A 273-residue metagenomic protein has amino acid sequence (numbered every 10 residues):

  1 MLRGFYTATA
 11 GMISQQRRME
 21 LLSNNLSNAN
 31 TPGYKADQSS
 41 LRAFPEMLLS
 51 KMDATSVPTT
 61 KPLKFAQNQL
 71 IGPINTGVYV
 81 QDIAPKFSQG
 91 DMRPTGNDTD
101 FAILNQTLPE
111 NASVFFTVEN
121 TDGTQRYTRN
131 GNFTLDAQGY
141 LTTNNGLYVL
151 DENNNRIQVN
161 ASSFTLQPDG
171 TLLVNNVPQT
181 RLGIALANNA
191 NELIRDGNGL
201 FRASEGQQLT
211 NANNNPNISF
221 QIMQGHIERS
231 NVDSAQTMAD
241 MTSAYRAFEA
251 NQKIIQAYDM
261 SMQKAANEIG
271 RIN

Functional and structural regions predicted by a protein language model:
M1-N273: Amphipathic alpha-helical polymerization modules
